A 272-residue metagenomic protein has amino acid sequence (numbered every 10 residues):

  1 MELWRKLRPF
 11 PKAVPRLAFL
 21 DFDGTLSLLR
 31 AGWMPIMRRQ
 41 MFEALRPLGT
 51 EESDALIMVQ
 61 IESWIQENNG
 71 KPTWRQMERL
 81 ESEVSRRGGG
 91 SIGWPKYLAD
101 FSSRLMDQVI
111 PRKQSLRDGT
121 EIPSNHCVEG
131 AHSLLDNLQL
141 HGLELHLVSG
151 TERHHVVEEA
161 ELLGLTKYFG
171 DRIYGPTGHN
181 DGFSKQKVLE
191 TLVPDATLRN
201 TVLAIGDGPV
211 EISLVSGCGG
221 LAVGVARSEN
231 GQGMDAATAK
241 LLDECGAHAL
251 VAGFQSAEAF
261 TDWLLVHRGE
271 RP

Functional and structural regions predicted by a protein language model:
M1-L20, I57, Q66-N69, R86 (+1 more regions): Non-catalytic pre-domain segments flanking phosphatase-related domains
E2-V59: Active-site neighborhood of HAD-like aspartate-dependent phosphohydrolases
M37, T120-C127, A131-E161, I173-G178: Substrate-recognition element of Asp-dependent hydrolases with the DxDx(T/V) motif
S63-S124, E129-L140, E144: A metal-dependent, Asp-based hydrolase signature
P95-K96, T166-G182: A short, structured active-site edge motif that brings together acidic residues
S149, T201-A249: Acidic, Mg2+-coordinating phosphoryl-transfer loop and its flanking beta/alpha structural elements, shared across
Y174, H248-S256: Short acidic-hydrophobic, aromatic-tinged amphipathic segments that line or gate anion-handling sites
N180-A196: Short loop-to-alpha-helix "cap/lid" segments that border enzyme active sites across diverse enzyme classes
